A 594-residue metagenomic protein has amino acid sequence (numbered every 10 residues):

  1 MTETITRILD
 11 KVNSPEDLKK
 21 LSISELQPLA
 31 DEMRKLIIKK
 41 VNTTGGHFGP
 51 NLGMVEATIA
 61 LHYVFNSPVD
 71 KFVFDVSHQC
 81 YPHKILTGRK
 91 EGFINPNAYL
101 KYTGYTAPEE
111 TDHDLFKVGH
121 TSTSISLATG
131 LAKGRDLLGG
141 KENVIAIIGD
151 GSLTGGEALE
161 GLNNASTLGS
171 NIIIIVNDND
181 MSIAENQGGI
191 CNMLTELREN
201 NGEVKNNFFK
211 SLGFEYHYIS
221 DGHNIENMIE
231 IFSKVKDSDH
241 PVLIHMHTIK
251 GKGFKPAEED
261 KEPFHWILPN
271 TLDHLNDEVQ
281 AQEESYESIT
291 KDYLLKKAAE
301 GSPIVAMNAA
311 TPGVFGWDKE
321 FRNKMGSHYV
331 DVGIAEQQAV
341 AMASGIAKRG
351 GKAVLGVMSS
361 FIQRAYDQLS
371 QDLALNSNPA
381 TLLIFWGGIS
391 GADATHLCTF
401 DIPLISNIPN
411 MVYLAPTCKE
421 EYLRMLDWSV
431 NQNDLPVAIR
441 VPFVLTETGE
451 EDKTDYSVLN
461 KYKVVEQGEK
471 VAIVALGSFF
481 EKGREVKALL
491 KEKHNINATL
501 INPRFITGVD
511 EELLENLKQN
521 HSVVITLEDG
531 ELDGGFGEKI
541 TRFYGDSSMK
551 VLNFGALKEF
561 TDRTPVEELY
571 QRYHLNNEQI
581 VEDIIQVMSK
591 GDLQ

Functional and structural regions predicted by a protein language model:
T2-L86, K210, D221: N-terminal amphipathic, basic-rich helices that act as targeting or association modules
E25-L36, R89-E110, A309-K324, G449-D455 (+1 more regions): Acidic-glycine-rich active-site phosphate/pyrophosphate-binding loop
K35-N42, T103-K117, G140-I145, K319-V330 (+4 more regions): Glycine/charged-rich beta-loop-alpha catalytic/anionic-binding loops adjacent to active sites
H47-L168, I304, A309, D318-K319: Cofactor-binding active-site loop characterized by glycine-rich and histidine/acidic residues
G92-Y102, T167-M181, A374-W386: A glycine-rich helix N-cap at a beta->alpha junction
D114-N270, N276-E283, E287-S288, D292 (+1 more regions): Glycine-rich ThDP/TPP pyrophosphate-binding loop and its adjacent helix/strand module within ThDP-dependent enzymes
F254-Q363, Q368-N378, V474-G477: Non-catalytic terminal/interface segments that mediate subunit docking, oligomerization, and allosteric communication
E278, G391-D393, V412, E531 (+1 more regions): Peripheral docking tails and interdomain loops at the edges of cofactor- or intermediate-handling domains
